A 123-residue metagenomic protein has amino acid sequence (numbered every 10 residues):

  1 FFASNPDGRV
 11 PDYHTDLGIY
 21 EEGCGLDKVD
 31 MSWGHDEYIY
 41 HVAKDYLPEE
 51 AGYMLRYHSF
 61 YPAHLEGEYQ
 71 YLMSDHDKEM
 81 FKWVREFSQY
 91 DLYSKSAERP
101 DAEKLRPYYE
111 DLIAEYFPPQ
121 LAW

Functional and structural regions predicted by a protein language model:
F1-E103: Divalent metal-dependent catalytic cores for phosphoryl transfer on phosphate-bearing substrates
A43, L112-I113: Broad structural signal for hydrophobic residues in well-ordered alpha-helices, predominantly aliphatic
S94, I113-W123: Non-catalytic terminal regions of proteins
Y109: Intrinsically disordered, low-complexity polar regions and short flexible loop motifs
